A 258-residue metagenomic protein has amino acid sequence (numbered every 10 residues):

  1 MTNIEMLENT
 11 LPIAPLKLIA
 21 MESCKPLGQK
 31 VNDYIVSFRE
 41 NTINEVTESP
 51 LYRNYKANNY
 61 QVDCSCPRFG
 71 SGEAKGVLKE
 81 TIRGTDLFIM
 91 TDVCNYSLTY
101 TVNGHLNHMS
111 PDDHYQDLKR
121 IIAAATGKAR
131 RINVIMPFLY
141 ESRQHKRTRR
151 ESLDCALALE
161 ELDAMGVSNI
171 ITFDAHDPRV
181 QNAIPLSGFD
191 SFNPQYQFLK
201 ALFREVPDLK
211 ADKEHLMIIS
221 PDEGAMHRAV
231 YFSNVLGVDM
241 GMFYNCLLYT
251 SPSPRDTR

Functional and structural regions predicted by a protein language model:
P12-E22, L87-M90, H215-D222: Short hydrophobic beta-strand segments
L27, N32-I35, R120, L139-L248: Conserved PRPP/pyrophosphate-binding segment of the phosphoribosyltransferase/PRPP-pathway fold
Q29-T47, A57: Intrinsically disordered, low-complexity, positively charged segments
S49-L98, Y115-K119: Active-site-flanking structural segment that lines cofactor/substrate pockets
D63-G70, H105-A123, R149-L157: Glycine-rich anion/phosphate-binding loops
G72-E80, L118-G127, L157-E160, G166-V167: Short, charged beta->alpha transition segments
G84-L87, T91-V93, S97-T101, K119-H145: Mobile, glycine- and charge-enriched loop segments and immediately flanking short secondary-structure elements within
Y249-R258: Single conserved hydrophobic/aromatic residue that forms the stacking wall/gate of nucleotide- or nucleobase-binding
